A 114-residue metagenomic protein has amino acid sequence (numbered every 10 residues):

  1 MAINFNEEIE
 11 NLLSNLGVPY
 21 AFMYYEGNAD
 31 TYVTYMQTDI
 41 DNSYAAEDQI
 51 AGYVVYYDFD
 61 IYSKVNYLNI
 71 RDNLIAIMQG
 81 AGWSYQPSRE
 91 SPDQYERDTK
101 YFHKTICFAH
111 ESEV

Functional and structural regions predicted by a protein language model:
M1, V65-N66: Residues that cap or flank secondary-structure elements
M1-A46, E96-D98: Small/polar-rich, solvent-exposed N-terminal microdomains that initiate assembly or binding
Q37-D39, V65, R89-D93: Short, well-ordered turn and helix-capping elements at secondary-structure junctions
Q49-G52, I75-I77: Short intrinsically disordered coil segments
A51-V65, K100-E111: Oligomerization/assembly interface segments of phage tail-like spikes and tubes
N66-D72: Short, conserved charged micro-motifs
N73-V114: Acidic-leaning, charged glycine-interspersed low-complexity segments
